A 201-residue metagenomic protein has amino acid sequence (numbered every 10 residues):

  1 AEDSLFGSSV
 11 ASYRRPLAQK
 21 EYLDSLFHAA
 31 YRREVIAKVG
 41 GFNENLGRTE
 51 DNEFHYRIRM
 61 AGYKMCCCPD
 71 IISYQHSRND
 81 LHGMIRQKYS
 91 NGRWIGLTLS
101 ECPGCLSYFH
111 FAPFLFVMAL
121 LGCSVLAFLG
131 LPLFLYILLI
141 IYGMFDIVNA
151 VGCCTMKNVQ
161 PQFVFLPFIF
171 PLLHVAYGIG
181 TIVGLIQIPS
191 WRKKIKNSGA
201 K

Functional and structural regions predicted by a protein language model:
A1-H28, A37, E101: Short, flexible, basic/aromatic active-site loop/helix in glycosyltransferases
K20, S190-K201: Short linear elements at protein peripheries
L26, T49, N79, G83-R86 (+2 more regions): Residues at secondary-structure transition points
A37, N43-L106: Catalytic donor/gating beta->alpha subdomain of glycosyltransferases that bind UDP-sugars
L106-F114: Select subsegments of transmembrane alpha-helices in polytopic membrane proteins, especially boundary-proximal
F116-W191: Membrane-embedded multi-pass helical conduit in multi-pass membrane proteins, especially envelope-biosynthetic
